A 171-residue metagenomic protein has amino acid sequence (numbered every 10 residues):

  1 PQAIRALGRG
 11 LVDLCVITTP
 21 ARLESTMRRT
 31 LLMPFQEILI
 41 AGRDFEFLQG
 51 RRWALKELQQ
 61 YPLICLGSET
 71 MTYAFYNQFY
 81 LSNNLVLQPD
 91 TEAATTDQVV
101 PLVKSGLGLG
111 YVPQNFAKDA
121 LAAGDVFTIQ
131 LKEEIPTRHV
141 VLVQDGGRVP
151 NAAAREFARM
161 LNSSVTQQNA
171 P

Functional and structural regions predicted by a protein language model:
P1-E24, A93: Central regulatory/effector-binding core of bacterial HTH transcription factors
L7-G8, L58, P101-L107, L142: Hydrophobic residues within well-ordered alpha-helices
T18, V86-T95, Q130: Short beta-strand-to-loop elements that line the ligand-binding cleft of bilobed periplasmic-binding protein-like
T18-S25, A74, Q78, D97-V126: A ligand-binding cleft/hinge motif common to bilobed small-molecule-binding domains
T26-I64: Flexible hinge/capping segments at coil-to-helix
R28-I38, A123-P136: Short beta-strand->loop
F47-L48, P62-N83, P150-A154, A158 (+1 more regions): Secondary-structure junction motif
F127-A170: A late-sequence structural motif
